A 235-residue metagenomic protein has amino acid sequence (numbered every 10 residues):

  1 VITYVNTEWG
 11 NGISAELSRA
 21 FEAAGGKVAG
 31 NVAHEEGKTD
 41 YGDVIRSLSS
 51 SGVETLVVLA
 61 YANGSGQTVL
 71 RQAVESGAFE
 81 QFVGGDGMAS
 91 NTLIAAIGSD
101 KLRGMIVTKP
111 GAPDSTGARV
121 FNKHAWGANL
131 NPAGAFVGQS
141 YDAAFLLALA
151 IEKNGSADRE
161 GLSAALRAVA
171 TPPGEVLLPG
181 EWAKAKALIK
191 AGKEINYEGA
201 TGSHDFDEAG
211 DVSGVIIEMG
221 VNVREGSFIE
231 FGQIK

Functional and structural regions predicted by a protein language model:
V1-K235: Extracytosolic ligand-binding ectodomains
